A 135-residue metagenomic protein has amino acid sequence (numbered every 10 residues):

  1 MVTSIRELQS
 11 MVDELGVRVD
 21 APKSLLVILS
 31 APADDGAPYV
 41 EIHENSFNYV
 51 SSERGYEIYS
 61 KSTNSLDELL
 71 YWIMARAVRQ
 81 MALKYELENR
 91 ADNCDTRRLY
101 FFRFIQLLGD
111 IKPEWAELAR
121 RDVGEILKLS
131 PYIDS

Functional and structural regions predicted by a protein language model:
M1-Y39: N-terminal "first-domain core" detector
R6, S10, D67, L99-F102 (+1 more regions): Generic alpha-helical secondary structure signal
L15-P22, Q80, W115, I133: Short secondary-structure junctions and interdomain/linker hinges
D20-P22, L29-A31, S51-G55, R90-N93: Generic, low-specificity signal for short hydrophobic/alpha-helical stretches with a mild N-terminal bias, encompassing
A31-I58: Short aromatic-glycine-(Arg/Gly/Cys) micro-motifs in beta-strand/loop hairpins
Y59-T63: A short, polar/proline- and glycine-enriched secondary-structure boundary/capping micro-motif
N64-A82: Ampiphathic alpha-helical segments that act as solvent-exposed interaction surfaces
L83-S135: Intrinsically disordered, low-complexity, charge-dense segments enriched in Lys/Arg and Glu/Asp interspersed
